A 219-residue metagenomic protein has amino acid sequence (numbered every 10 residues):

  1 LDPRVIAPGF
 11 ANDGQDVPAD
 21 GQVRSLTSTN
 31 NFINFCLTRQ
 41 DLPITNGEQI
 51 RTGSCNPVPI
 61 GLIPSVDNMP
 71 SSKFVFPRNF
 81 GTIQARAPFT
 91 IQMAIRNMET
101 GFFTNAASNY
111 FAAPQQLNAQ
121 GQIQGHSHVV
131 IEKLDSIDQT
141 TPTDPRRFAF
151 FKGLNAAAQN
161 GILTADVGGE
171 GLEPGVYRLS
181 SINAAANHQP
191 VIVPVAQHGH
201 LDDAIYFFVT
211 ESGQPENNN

Functional and structural regions predicted by a protein language model:
L1-G213: Structured recognition/catalytic domains enriched at protein termini, typified by the LPMO catalytic fold at the mature
P215-N219: Eukaryotic intrinsically disordered, low-complexity regulatory regions
